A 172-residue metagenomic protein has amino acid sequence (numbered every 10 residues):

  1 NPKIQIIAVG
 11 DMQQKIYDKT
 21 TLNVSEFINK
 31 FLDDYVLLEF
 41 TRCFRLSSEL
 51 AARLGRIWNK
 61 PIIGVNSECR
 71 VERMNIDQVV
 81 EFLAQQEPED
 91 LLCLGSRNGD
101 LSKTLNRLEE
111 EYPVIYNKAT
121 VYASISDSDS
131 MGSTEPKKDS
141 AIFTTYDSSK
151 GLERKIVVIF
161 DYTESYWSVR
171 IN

Functional and structural regions predicted by a protein language model:
N1-K118, S128-N172: Conserved helicase motor core of SF1/SF2 NTP-dependent helicases
S124: Short, flexible loop segments at boundaries between secondary-structure elements
